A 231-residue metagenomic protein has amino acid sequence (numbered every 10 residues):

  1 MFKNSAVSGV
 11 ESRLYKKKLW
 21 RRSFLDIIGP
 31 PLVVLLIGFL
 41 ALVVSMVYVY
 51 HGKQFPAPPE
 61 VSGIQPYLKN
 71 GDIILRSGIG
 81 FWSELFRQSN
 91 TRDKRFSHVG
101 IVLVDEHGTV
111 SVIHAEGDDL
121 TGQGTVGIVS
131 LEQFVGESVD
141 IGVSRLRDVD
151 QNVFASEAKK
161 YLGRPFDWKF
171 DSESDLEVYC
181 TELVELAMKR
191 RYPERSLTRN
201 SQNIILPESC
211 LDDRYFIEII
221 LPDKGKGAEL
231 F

Functional and structural regions predicted by a protein language model:
M1-F2, L25, L230-F231: Short, aromatic- and cysteine-enriched interfacial helices/patches that mediate contacts at lipid membranes
M1-L14: Short, intrinsically disordered terminal tails adjacent to the first/last structured region
Y15-I37: N-terminal Sec-pathway targeting helices
L32-P56, I219-F231: Non-catalytic, soluble scaffold/interaction modules
L40-D105: N-terminal accessory segments that precede or flank the first globular/catalytic domain
Y48, D171-F231: Activation targets extended, charge/polar-rich intrinsically disordered C-terminal tails
R76-G142, F166-V178: Glycine-rich catalytic cores of cysteine/serine-nucleophile enzymes that process amide/ester linkages in cell-envelope
S83-F86, S138-N200: Active-site nucleophile-His-acid catalytic modules used for acyl/amide transfer and hydrolysis across diverse enzymes
